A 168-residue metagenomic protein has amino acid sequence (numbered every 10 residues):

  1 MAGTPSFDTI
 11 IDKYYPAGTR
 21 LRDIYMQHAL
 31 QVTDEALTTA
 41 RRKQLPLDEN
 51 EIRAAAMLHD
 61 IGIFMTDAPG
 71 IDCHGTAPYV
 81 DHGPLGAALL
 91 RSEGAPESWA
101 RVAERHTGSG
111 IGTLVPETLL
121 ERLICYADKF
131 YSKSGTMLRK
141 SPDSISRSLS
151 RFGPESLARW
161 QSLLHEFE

Functional and structural regions predicted by a protein language model:
M1-F7, V80-D81: Short secondary-structure boundary segments
A2, A17-L47, L58, A95-E97 (+2 more regions): Divalent metal-dependent phosphate-bond-processing catalytic cores, especially two-metal-ion Mg2+/Mn2+ enzymes that act
T4-H28, T66-H74: Active-site flanking loop/helix segments enriched in acidic
F7-D12, T33, L37, A87: An amphipathic alpha-helix signature
V32, L47-H82, G86, R101-S109: His-Asp-centered metal-binding catalytic motifs of divalent-metal-dependent phosphohydrolases/nucleases
L89-A95: Post-HExxH zinc-binding segment in Zn-dependent metallohydrolases
